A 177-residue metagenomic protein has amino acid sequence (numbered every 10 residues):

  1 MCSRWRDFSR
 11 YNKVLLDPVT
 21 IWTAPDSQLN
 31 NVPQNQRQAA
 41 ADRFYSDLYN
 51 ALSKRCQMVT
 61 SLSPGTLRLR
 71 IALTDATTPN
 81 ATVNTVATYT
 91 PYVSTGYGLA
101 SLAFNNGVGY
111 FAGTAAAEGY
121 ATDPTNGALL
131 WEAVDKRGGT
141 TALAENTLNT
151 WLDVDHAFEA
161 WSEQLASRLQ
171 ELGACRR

Functional and structural regions predicted by a protein language model:
M1, N106-R177: C-terminal/domain-edge helix-coil "capping" segments
C2-R6: Low-complexity basic/metal-binding stretches
D7-R70: N-terminal segment of the mature soluble domain
N12-K13, A41-Y45, Y49, L73 (+4 more regions): Extracytoplasmic/secreted envelope proteins and their assembly/folding machinery, especially bacterial periplasmic
T23-Q28, N80-A81, G139-L143: Short acidic/His/Gly/Ser-rich catalytic and metal-binding motifs that mark active-site loops of diverse hydrolases
D26-A40, Y92-S101, L143-N146: A solvent-exposed, charged loop/short amphipathic helix patch at secondary-structure junctions
Q28-Q36, T77-V83, L169: A broad, low-specificity signal for short, low-complexity segments enriched in glycine/proline and polar/charged
K54-N126: Surface-exposed short loop/turn segments
